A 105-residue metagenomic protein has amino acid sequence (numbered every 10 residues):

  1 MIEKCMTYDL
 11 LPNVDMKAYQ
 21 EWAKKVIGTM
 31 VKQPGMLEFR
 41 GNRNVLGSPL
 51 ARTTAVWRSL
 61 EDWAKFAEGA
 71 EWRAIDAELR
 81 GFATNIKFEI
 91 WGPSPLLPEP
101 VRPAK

Functional and structural regions predicted by a protein language model:
I2, L10, E38-P49, I75-K105: Glycine-rich beta-strand-turn "strand-cap" elements at beta-sheet edges
D9, T54-V56: Short hydrophobic/aromatic beta-strand micro-patches that form the beta-sheet surface supporting nucleotide- or nucleic
D9-E21: Short, surface-exposed ligand-recognition loops at beta-strand->loop->(often short) alpha-helix junctions that present
P12-V14, S59-E61, S94: Residues that cap or initiate secondary-structure elements
D15-K17, L50, D62-A64: Intrinsically disordered, low-complexity acidic/polar segments
K25-L37, V56-W91: An amphipathic, aromatic/His-enriched active-site/gating alpha helix that lines ligand/cofactor pockets
